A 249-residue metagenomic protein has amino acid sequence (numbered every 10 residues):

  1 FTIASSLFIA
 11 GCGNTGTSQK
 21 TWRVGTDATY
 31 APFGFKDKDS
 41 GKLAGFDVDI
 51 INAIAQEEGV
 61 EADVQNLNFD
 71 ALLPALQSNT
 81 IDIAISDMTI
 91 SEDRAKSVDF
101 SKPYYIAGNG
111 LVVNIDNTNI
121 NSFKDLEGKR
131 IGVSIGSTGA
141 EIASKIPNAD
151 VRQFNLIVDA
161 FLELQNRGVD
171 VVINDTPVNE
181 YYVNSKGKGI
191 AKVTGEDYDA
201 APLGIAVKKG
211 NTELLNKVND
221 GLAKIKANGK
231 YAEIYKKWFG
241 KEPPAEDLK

Functional and structural regions predicted by a protein language model:
F1-T21, A245-K249: Short, low-complexity disordered leader/linker segments with a strong preference for bacterial N-terminal type II
N14, T138-R152, K192-D197, L222-K249: Ligand-binding clefts/hinges and TM-proximal coupling segments of bilobed small-molecule sensing domains
S18-D87, N228: Extracytoplasmic small-molecule ligand-binding "clamshell" domains of the periplasmic binding protein/Venus flytrap
A28, I106-V113, E180-N219, K241-K249: Periplasmic-binding protein-like
V48, E61-D125, I190-K192, E196-D197: Acidic, polar ligand-binding/catalytic clefts
V48-D49, D63-L76, T118, I135-T138 (+2 more regions): Short helix-initiation/N-cap motifs at beta->coil->alpha
V48-E57, N117, I135-S137, E180 (+1 more regions): Extended ligand-binding regions for polar small-molecule ligands
S86-K96, I142-S144, Q165, D170-A200: A ligand-binding cleft/hinge motif common to bilobed small-molecule-binding domains
